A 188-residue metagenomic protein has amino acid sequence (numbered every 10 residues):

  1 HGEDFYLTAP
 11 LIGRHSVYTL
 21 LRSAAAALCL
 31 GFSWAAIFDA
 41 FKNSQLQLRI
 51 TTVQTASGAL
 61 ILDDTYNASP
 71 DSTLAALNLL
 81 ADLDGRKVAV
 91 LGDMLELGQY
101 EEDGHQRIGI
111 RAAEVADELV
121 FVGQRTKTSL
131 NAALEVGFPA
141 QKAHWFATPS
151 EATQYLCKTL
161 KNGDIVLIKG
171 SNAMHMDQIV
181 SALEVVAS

Functional and structural regions predicted by a protein language model:
H1-Y6, I50-T51: Acidic-glycine-rich active-site phosphate/pyrophosphate-binding loop
P10-H15, L21-S188: ATP-dependent carboxylate-amine ligase
